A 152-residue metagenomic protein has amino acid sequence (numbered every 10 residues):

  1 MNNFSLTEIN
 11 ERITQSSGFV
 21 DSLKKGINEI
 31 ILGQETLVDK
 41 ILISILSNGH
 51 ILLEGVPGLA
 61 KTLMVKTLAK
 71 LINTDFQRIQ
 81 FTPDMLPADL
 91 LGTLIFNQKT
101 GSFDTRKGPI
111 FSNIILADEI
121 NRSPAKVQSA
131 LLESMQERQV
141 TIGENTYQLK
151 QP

Functional and structural regions predicted by a protein language model:
M1-N10: Interdomain "pre-motor" coupling segment immediately N-terminal to P-loop NTPase/helicase cores
L6, I45-T82: Walker A/P-loop
R12-L59: Pre-Walker A (pre-P-loop) alpha-helix and adjacent loop at the N terminus of AAA/AAA+ ATPase modules, a conserved
E29, S47, K70-T74, F96 (+3 more regions): Conserved amphipathic alpha-helical interaction elements at protein-protein interfaces in regulatory, energy-coupling
G33, I41, L53, T62 (+3 more regions): Conserved RecA-like P-loop NTPase ATPase core
K40-I43, F96-L116: Conserved alpha-helical scaffold flanking the Walker A/P-loop in AAA+ ATPase domains
E54-P57, R78-Q80, Q98-K107, E137-Q151: Conserved Walker
P87, F111-Q136, Y147-K150: Conserved AAA+/SF3 P-loop NTPase catalytic/coupling segment centered on the Walker-B
